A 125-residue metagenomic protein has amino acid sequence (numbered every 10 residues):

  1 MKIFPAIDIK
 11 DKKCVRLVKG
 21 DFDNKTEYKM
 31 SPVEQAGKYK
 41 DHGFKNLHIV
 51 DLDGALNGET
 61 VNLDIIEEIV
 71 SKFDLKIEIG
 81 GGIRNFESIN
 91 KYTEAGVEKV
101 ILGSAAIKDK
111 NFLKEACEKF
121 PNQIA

Functional and structural regions predicted by a protein language model:
M1-L75, I83-E87, P121-A125: Conserved N-terminal beta1-alpha1 strand-loop-helix module at the mouth
K10-V15, K19-D23, T93, V97-A125: Conserved anion-binding
I79: Conserved phosphate/oxyanion-binding catalytic-loop motifs
G82-I83, I107: Short, surface-exposed acidic/glycine-rich loop or hinge patches that mediate macromolecular interfaces
